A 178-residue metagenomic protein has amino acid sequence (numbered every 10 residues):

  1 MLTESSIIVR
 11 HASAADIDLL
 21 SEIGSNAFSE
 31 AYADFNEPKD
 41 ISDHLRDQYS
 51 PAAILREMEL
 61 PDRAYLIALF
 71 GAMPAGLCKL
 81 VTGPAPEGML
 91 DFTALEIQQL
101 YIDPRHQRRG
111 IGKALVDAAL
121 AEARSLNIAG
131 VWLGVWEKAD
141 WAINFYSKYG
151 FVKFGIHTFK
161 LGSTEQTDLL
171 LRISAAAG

Functional and structural regions predicted by a protein language model:
T3, I7, H11-I17, S21-F35 (+6 more regions): Acetyl-CoA-dependent GNAT
I54, Y146, F151: Conserved active-site tyrosine of GNAT-family acetyltransferases
D103-R105, R109, E137-K138: Active-site acidic-Proline motif in GNAT/NAT acetyltransferases
R108-A121, N144, K148: Conserved acetyl-CoA-binding loop-helix of GNAT-fold acetyltransferases
K113, E165-S174: Accessory recognition modules or surfaces
L133-I143, K160-Q166: Conserved beta-strand-loop-alpha-helix junction that forms the acyl-donor binding cleft
